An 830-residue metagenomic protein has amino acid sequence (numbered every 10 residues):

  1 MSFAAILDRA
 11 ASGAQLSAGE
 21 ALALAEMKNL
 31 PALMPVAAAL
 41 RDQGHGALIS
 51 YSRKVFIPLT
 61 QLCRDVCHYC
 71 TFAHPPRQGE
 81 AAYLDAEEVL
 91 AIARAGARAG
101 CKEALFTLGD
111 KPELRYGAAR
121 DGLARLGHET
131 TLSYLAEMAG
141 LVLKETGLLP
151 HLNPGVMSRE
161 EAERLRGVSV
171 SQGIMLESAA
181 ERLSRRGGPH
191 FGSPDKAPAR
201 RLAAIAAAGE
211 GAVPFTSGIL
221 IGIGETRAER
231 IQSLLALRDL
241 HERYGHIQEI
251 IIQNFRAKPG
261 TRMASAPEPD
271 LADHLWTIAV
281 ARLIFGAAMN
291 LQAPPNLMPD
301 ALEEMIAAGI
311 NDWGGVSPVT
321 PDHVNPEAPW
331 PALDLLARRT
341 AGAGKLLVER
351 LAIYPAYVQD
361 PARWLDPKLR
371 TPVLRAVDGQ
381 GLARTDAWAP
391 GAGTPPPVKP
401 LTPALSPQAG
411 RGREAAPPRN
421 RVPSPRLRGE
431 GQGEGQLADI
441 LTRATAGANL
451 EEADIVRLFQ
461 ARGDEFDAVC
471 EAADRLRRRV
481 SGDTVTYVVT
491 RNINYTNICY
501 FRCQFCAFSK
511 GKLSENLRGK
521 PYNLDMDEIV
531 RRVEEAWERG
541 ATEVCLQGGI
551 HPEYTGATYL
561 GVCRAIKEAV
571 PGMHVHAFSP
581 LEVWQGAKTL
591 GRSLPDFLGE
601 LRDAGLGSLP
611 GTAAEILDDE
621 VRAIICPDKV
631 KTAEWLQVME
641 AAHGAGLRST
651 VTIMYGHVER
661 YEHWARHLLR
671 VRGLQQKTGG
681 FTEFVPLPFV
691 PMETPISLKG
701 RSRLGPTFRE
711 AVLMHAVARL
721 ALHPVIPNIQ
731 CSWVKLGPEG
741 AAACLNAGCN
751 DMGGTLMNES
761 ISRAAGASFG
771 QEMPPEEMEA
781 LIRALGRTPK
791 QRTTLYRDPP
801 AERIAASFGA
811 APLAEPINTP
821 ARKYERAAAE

Functional and structural regions predicted by a protein language model:
M1-P31, P35, D42-G44, L90 (+10 more regions): Auxiliary Fe-S-binding modules of radical SAM enzymes
A21-A25, V55-I57, P150-P154, I221-G224 (+7 more regions): Conserved short loop/turn motifs at secondary-structure junctions
I49, R53, C63-R64, Y69-R77 (+6 more regions): Mobile, glycine- and charge-enriched loop segments and immediately flanking short secondary-structure elements within
I49-E88, K111-P112, V485-E528, H551: Canonical Radical SAM [4Fe-4S] cluster-binding loop centered on the CxxxCxxC motif and its immediate flanking residues
Y51-V55, A104-F106, P150-L152, Q172-I174 (+13 more regions): Hydrophobic faces of well-ordered beta-strands that scaffold small-molecule active sites in alpha/beta enzyme cores
P76-E242, K510-R666, R670-G673: Conserved Radical SAM active-site core
G410-R413, R428-G431: Glycine-biased, low-complexity coil/linker segments
